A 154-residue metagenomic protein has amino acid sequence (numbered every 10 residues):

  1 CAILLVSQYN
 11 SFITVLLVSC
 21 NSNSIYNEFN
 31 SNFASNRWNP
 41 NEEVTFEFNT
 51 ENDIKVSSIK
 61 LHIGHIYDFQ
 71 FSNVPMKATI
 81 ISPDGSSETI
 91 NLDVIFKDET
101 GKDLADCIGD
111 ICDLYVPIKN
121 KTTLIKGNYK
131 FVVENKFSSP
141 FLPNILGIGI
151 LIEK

Functional and structural regions predicted by a protein language model:
I13-T14: Intrinsic disorder/low-complexity segments
V18-S19: C-terminal motif of bacterial Sec signal peptides marking the signal peptidase cleavage site
I25-N73: Start-of-domain marker
I54-K60, K121-K136: Noncatalytic modules at the cell exterior or secretory-pathway interfaces, chiefly beta-strand-rich lectin/adhesion
Y67-D68, L114, N135-P143: Short acidic/polar inter-strand loop motif in beta-rich domains
Q70-M76, N144-L146: Short coil-to-beta strand junction motifs in C2/discoidin
N91-T122: An anionic, turn-rich surface loop/hairpin at beta-sheet edges that serves as a generic interaction/coordination patch
F141-K154: C-terminal interaction-tip segments
